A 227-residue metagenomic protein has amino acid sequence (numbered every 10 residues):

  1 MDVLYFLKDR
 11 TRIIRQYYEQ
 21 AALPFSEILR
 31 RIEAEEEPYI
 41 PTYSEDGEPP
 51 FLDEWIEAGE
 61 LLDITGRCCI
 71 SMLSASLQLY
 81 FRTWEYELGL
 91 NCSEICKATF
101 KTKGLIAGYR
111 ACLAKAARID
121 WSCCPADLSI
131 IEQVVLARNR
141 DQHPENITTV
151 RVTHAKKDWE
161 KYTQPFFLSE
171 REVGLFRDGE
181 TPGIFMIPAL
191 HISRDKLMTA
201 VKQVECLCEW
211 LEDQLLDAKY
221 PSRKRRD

Functional and structural regions predicted by a protein language model:
M1-S71, L79, L128-S129, L136 (+1 more regions): Extended intrinsically disordered or low-complexity regions, especially N/C-terminal cytosolic tails and loops, rather
E54-D63, C92-C96, A116-C124: Short acidic, glycine/Ser/Thr-rich loop/turn "cap" segments at secondary-structure junctions
R67-C112: Short, contiguous, well-structured surface segments enriched in hydrophobic/aromatic residues
L77-C92, A117, W121, Q142-V152 (+2 more regions): Long, hydrophobic, amphipathic alpha-helical segments used as structural scaffolds
F100, G104, I119, C123-A126 (+1 more regions): Short coil/turn linker and secondary-structure boundary residues
G104-A111, Q142-I147, F167-V173: Short, charged low-complexity intrinsically disordered segments located at boundaries of structured domains
L113-K157: Short, mixed-charge amphipathic alpha-helical segments
